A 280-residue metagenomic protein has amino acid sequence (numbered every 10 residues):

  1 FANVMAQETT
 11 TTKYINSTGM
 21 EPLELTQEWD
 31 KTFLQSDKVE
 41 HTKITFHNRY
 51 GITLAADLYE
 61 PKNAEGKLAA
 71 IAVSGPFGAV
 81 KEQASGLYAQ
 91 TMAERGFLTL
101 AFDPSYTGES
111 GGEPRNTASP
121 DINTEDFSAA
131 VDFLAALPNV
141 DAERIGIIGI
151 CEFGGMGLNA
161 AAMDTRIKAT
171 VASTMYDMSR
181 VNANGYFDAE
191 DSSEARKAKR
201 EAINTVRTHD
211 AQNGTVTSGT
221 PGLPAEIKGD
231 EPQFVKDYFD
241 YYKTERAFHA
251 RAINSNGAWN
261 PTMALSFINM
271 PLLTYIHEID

Functional and structural regions predicted by a protein language model:
G19-G66: N-terminal cap/lid segment of alpha/beta-hydrolase-fold proteins
G66-P76: Short beta-strand element of the alpha/beta-hydrolase
G78-Q90, P104: The serine-hydrolase catalytic nucleophile loop
T91-G111: Conserved alpha/beta-hydrolase
T117-P138: Alpha/beta-hydrolase active-site loop
P138-C151: Alpha/beta-hydrolase fold nucleophile elbow
L158-Y241: Alpha/beta-hydrolase-fold enzymes
T208-D280: Serine-hydrolase catalytic core
